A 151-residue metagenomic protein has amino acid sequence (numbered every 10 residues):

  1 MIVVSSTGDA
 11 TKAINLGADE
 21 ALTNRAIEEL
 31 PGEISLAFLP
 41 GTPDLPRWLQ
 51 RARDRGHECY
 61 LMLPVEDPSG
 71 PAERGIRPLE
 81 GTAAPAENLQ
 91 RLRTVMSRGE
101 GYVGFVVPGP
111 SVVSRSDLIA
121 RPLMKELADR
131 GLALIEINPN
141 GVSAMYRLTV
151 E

Functional and structural regions predicted by a protein language model:
M1-E151: Catalytic-site microenvironment of enzymes that process N-acetyl-hexosamine-containing cell-wall polysaccharides
